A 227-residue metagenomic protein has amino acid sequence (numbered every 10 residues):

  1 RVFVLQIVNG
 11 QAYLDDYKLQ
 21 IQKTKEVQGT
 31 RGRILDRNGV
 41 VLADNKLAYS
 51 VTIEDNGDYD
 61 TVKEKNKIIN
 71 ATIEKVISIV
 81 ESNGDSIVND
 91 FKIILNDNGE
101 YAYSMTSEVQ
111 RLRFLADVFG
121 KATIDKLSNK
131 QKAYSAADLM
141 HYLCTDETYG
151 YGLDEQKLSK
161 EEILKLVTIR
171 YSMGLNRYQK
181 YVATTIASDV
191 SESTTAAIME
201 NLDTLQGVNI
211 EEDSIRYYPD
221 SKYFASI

Functional and structural regions predicted by a protein language model:
V2-S226: Membrane-proximal periplasmic segments of bacterial cell-envelope enzymes, especially penicillin-binding proteins
